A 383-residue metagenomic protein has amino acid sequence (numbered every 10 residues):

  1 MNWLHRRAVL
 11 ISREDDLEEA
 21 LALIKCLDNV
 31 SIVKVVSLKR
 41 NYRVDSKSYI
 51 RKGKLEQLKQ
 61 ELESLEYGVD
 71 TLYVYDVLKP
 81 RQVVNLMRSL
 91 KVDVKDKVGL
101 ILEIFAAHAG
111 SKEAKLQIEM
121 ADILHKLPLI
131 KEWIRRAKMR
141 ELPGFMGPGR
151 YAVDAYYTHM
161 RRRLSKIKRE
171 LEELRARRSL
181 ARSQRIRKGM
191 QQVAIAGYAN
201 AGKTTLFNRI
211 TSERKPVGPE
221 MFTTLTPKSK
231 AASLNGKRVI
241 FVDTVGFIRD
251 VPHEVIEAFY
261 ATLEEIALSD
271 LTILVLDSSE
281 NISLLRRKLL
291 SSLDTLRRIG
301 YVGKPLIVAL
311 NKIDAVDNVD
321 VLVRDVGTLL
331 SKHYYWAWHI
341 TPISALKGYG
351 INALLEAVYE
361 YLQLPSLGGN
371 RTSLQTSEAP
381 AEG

Functional and structural regions predicted by a protein language model:
M1-E103: N-terminal accessory targeting/assembly segments
L10-S12, V35-L38, Y73-Y75, L274-D277 (+2 more regions): Conserved beta-strand segments of the P-loop GTPase G domain that flank and frequently precede/overlap
D15-D16, R40, V77-K79, L100-L102 (+4 more regions): Conserved nucleotide-binding/hydrolysis micro-motifs of P-loop NTPases
L23, V83-R88, A261-W336: Conserved C-terminal guanine-recognition region of P-loop GTPase G domains, centered on the G4
V44-K59, V245-L268, S279-R297: Switch II of P-loop NTPase G domains
L100-I118: Short alpha-helix plus adjacent loop in nuclease-associated cores
A114, A121-E141, A315-L374: Canonical P-loop GTPase G-domain recognition
E141-G147, Y151-R249, H253: Conserved G1/Walker A P-loop phosphate-binding module
